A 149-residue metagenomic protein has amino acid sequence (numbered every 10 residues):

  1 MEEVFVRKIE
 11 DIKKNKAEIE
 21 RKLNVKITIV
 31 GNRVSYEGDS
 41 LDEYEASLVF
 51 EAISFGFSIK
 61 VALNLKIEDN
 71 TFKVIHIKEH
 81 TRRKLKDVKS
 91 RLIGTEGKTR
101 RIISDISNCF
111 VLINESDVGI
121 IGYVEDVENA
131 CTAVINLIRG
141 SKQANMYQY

Functional and structural regions predicted by a protein language model:
M1-Y149: Predominantly single-stranded RNA-binding modules in RNA-associated proteins
